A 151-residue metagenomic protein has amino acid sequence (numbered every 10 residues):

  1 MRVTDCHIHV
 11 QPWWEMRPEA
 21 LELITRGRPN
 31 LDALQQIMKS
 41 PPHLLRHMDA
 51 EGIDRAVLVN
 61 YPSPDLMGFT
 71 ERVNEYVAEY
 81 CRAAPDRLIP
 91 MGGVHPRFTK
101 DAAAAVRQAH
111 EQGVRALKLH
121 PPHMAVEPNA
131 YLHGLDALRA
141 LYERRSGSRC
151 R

Functional and structural regions predicted by a protein language model:
M1-Y61, G68: An N-terminally biased module of ancient metal coordination in phosphate/nucleic-acid-related enzymes
D54-R55, S63-R151: Active-site gating/metal-coordination segments in enzymes
